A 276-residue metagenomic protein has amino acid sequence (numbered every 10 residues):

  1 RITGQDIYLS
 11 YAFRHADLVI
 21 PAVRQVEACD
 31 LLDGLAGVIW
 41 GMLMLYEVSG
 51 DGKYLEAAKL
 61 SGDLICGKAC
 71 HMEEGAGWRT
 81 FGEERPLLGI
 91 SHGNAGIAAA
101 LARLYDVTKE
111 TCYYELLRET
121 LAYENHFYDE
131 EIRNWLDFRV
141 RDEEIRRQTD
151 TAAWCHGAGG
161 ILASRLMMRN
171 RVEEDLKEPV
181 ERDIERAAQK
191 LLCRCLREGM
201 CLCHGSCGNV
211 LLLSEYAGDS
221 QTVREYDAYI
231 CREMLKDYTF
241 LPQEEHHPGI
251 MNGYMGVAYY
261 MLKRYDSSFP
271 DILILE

Functional and structural regions predicted by a protein language model:
R1-E276: Glycan-recognition and catalytic cores of secretory/periplasmic carbohydrate-active enzymes
